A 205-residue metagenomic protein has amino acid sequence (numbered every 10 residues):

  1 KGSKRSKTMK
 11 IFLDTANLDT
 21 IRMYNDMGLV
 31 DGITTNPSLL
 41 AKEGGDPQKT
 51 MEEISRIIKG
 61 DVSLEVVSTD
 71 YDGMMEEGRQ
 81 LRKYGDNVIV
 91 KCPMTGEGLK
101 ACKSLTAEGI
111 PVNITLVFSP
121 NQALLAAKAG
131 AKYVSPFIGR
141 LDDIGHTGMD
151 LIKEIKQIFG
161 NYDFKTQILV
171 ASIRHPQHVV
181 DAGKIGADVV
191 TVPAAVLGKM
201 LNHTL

Functional and structural regions predicted by a protein language model:
K1-T8: Short, Lys/Arg-enriched N-terminal segments with co-localized hydrophobic residues within the first ~10-30 amino acids
I11-L13, N17-R22, M27-V30, T34-S104 (+2 more regions): Active-site beta->alpha loop and helix N-cap motifs at the rims of alpha/beta catalytic domains
D19-D26, G73-E77, A101, S119-A129 (+1 more regions): Catalytic cores of alpha/beta
P37-L40, L116, K132-I144, A187-L205: Glycine-rich phosphate-binding active-site loops on the catalytic face of alpha/beta enzymes
I58, R82-G85, K156-F159, D163 (+1 more regions): Structural signal for hydrophobic packing residues in well-ordered secondary-structure cores of soluble enzyme domains
E65, K91-P93, N113-V117, L169-A171: Structural motif
L116-L151, I155-I158: Histidine/lysine/aspartate-rich catalytic loop segments that bind and position anionic ligands
F159-L205: C-terminal alpha-helical cap/extension of soluble enzyme domains
